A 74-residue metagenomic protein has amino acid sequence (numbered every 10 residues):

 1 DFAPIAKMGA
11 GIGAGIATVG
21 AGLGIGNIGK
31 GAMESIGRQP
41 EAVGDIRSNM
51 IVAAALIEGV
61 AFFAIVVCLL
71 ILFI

Functional and structural regions predicted by a protein language model:
D1-I74: Hydrophobic, small-residue-rich transmembrane alpha-helices and their short perimembrane loops in multi-pass membrane
